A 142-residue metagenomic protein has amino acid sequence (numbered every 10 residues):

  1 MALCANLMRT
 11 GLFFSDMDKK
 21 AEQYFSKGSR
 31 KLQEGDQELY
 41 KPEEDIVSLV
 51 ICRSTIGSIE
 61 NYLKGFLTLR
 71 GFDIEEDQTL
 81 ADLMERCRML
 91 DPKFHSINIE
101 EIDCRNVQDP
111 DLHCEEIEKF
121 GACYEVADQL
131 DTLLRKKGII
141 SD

Functional and structural regions predicted by a protein language model:
A2-D142: Terminal alpha-helical segments
